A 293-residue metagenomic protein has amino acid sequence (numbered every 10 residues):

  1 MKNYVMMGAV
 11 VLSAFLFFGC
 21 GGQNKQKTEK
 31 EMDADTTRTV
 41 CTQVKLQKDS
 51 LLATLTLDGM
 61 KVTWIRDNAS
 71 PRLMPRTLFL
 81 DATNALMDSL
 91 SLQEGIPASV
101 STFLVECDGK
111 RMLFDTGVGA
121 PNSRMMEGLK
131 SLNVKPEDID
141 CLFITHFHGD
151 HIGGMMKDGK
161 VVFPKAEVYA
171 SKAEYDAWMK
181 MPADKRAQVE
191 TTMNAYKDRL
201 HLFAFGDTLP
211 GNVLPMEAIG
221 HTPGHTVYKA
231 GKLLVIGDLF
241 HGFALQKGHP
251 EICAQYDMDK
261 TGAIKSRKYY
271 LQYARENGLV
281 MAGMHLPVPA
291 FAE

Functional and structural regions predicted by a protein language model:
F17-G19: C-terminal motif of bacterial Sec signal peptides marking the signal peptidase cleavage site
G21-Q23: Bacterial signal peptide processing site
L51-S131, V227-F240: Conserved beta-strand hairpin/beta-sheet module of binuclear metal-dependent hydrolase folds, prominently
L73, G117-D198: Active-site HxH/HxHxD metal-binding segment of metal-dependent hydrolases
L113-T116, D140-D150, Y169-S171, E217-G220 (+4 more regions): Active-site neighborhood of phospho(di)ester-bond hydrolases with catalytic His/Asp-centered motifs
K165-E217, T222, G262-G278: Metallo-beta-lactamase
P223, K232-E293: Cap/insert and terminal regions of metallo-dependent hydrolase folds
